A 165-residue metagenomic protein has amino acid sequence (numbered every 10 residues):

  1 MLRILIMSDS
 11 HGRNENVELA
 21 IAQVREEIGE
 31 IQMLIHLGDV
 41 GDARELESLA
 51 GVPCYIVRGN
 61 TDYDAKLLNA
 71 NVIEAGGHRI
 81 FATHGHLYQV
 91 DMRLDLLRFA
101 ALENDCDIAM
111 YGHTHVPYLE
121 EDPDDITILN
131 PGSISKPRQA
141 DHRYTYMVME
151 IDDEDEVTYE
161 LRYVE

Functional and structural regions predicted by a protein language model:
M1-G51, Y63-D64, L68-N69, D141-T145 (+1 more regions): N-terminal active-site segment of His-dependent metallophosphoesterases
L2, Q32, V52, H78 (+2 more regions): A structural micro-motif
I6-S8, M33-D39, Y55-N60, F81-H84 (+2 more regions): Active-site neighborhood of phospho(di)ester-bond hydrolases with catalytic His/Asp-centered motifs
H11-E15, V40-R44, T61-L67, Y88-M92 (+2 more regions): Active-site environment of divalent metal-dependent phosphoester hydrolases
G12, E18-L19, G76, F99-D105 (+1 more regions): Binuclear metal-dependent phosphoesterase catalytic core
V52, E120-S135: Short acidic, glycine/proline-enriched helix-loop-strand junctions
P53-F99, E103-N104: Helix-adjacent hinge/juxtasegments
